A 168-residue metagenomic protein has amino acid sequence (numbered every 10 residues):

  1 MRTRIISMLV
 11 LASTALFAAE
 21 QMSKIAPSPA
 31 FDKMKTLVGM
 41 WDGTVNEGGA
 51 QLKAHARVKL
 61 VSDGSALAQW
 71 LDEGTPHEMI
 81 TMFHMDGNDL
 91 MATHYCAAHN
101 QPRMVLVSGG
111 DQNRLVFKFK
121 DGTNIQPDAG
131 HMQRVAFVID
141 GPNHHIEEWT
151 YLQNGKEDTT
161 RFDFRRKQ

Functional and structural regions predicted by a protein language model:
M1-M8: Bacterial N-terminal signal peptides that target proteins for export
L11-A19: Hydrophobic h-region of N-terminal signal peptides that target proteins for export in Gram-negative bacteria
A19, S23, H144, T150-Q168: Edge beta-strand at a domain terminus
I25-M40, A136: N-terminal helix-cap/turn-to-beta initiation motif at the start of protein domains
K35-Q51: Tryptophan-anchored aromatic micro-motifs
D42-V45, L67-E73, A92-Y95, F117-G122 (+1 more regions): Short beta-strand segments that buttress and anchor functional surface loops
A54-L60, I80-H84, R103-G109, M132-I139 (+2 more regions): Hydrophobic/aromatic beta-strand elements that line small-molecule binding cavities or substrate pockets in beta-rich
E73-S108: Helix-adjacent hinge/juxtasegments
